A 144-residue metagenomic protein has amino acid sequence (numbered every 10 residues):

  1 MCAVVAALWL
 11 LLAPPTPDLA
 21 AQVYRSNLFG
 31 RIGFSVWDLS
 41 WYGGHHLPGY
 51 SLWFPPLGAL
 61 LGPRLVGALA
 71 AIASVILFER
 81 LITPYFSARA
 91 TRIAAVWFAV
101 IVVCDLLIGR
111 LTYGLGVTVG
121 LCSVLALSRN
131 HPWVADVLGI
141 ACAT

Functional and structural regions predicted by a protein language model:
M1-A7: Start-transfer (signal-anchor) and selected internal transmembrane alpha helices of multi-pass inner/ER membrane
A7-L8, L57, L65, V96 (+2 more regions): Hydrophobic residues within the alpha-helical transmembrane core of Major Facilitator Superfamily
L8-A21: Helix-to-loop transition at the C-terminal end of transmembrane segments
A13, L60-R64, S87, G109 (+1 more regions): Transmembrane helix interruption/hinge and helix-loop junction motifs
R31-L65, C142: Short hydrophobic/aromatic helix or loop-helix immediately within or flanking a transmembrane segment in polytopic
L39-W41, P56-R92, W97-F98: Early transmembrane hairpin of solute transport permeases
I72, I76, R80, A90-N130 (+1 more regions): Membrane-embedded helix bundles of polyisoprenyl
